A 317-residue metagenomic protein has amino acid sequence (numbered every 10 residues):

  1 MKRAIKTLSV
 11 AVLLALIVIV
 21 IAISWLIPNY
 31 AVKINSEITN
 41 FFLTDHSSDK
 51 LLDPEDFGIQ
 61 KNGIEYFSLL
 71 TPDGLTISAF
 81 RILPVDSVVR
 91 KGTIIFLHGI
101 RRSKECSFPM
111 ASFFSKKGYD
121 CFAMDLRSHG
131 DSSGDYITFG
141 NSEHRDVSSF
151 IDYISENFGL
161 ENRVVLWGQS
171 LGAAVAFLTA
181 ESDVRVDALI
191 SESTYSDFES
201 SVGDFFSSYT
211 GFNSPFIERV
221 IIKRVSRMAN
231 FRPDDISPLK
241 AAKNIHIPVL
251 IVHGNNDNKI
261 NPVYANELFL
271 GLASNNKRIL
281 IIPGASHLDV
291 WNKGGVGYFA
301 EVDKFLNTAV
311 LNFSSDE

Functional and structural regions predicted by a protein language model:
A4, L8, L14-L70, F80: An N-terminal hydrophobic leader/cap segment in hydrolases
E37, L178-F231: Hydrolase active-site cap/lid region
I100-F113: The serine-hydrolase catalytic nucleophile loop
M110, P238, I247, N261-L270: Short alpha-helix in the alpha/beta-hydrolase fold that links the catalytic acid
F113-S133: Conserved alpha/beta-hydrolase
I137-F158: Alpha/beta-hydrolase active-site loop
F158-S170: Alpha/beta-hydrolase fold nucleophile elbow
N244-H246, I251-H253, D257: Short beta-strand/loop motif that positions the catalytic acidic residue of the alpha/beta-hydrolase fold
